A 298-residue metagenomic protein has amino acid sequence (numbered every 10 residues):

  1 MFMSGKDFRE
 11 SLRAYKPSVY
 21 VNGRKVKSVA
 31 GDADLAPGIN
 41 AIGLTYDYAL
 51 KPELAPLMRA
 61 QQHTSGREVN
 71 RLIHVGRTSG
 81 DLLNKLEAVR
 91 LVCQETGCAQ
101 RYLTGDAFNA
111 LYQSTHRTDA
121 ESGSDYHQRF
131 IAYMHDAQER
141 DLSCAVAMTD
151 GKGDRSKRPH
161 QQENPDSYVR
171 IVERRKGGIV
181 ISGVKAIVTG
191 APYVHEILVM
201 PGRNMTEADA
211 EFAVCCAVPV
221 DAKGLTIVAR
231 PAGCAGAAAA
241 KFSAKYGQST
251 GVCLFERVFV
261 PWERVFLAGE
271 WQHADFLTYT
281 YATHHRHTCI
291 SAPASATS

Functional and structural regions predicted by a protein language model:
M1-Y48: N-terminal-proximal low-complexity accessory segments that begin disordered and transition into the first
P17, L142-C144, G177, H195-I197 (+3 more regions): Structural beta-strand/beta-sheet cores of well-ordered domains, especially the beta-sheet scaffolds that support
G23, I181-G183, F255: Buried hydrophobic positions in well-ordered alpha/beta secondary-structure cores of metabolic enzymes
D47-C144: Internal helix-loop-helix
T115-S182: Gly/Pro-rich turn-and-neighbor structural signature
Y133-H135, Y168-I171, K185-T189, R203-E207 (+1 more regions): A generic local secondary-structure boundary/capping motif
V184, V188-G236: A short core secondary-structure module
A237-S298: Glycine-rich beta->alpha junctions and the first turn(s) of the following alpha-helix
